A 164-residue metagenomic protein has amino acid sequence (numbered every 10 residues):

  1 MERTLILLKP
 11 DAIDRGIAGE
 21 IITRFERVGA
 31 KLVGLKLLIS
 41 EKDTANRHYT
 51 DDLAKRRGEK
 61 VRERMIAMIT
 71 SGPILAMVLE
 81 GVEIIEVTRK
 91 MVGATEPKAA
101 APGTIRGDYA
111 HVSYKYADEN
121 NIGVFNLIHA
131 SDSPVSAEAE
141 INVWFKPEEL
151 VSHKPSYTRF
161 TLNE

Functional and structural regions predicted by a protein language model:
M1-E164: Non-catalytic terminal and connector segments of soluble metabolic enzymes
